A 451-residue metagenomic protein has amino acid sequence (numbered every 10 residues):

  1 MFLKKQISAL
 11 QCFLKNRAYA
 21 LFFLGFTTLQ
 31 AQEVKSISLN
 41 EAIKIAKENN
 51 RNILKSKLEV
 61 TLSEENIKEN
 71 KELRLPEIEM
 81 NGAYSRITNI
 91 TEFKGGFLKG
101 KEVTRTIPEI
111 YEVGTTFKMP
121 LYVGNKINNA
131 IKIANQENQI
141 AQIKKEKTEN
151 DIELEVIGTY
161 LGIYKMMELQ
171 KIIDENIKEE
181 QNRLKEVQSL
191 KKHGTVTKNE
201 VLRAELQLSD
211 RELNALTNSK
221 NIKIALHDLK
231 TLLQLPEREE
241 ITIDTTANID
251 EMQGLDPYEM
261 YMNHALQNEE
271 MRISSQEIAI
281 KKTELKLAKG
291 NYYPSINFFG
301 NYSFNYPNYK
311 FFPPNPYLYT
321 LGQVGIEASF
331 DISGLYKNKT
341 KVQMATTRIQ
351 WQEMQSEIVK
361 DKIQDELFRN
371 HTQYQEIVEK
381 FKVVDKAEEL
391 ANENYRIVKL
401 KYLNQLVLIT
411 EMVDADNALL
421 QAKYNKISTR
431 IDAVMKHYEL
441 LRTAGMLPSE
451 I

Functional and structural regions predicted by a protein language model:
M1-L39, N50, P448-I451: Bacterial Sec-dependent N-terminal signal peptides
A31-E79, A83, N89, E237-A279 (+3 more regions): Bacterial Sec-pathway N-terminal export signals of envelope proteins
E33-V34, N81-M119, T245-G254, K286 (+3 more regions): Small/polar, glycine/serine/threonine/aspartate-rich low-complexity segments that form flexible
I37, E41, E65, K145 (+4 more regions): Periplasmic alpha-helical coiled-coil/stalk elements that build and connect Gram-negative outer-membrane
K44-L54, T61-P76, I107, G114-K132 (+6 more regions): A glycine-/polar-enriched beta->alpha junction
K55-N70, T148, I152-K171, A225 (+3 more regions): Amphipathic alpha-helical coiled-coil segments
L226-P236, K436-E450: Long amphipathic alpha-helical coiled-coil segments
